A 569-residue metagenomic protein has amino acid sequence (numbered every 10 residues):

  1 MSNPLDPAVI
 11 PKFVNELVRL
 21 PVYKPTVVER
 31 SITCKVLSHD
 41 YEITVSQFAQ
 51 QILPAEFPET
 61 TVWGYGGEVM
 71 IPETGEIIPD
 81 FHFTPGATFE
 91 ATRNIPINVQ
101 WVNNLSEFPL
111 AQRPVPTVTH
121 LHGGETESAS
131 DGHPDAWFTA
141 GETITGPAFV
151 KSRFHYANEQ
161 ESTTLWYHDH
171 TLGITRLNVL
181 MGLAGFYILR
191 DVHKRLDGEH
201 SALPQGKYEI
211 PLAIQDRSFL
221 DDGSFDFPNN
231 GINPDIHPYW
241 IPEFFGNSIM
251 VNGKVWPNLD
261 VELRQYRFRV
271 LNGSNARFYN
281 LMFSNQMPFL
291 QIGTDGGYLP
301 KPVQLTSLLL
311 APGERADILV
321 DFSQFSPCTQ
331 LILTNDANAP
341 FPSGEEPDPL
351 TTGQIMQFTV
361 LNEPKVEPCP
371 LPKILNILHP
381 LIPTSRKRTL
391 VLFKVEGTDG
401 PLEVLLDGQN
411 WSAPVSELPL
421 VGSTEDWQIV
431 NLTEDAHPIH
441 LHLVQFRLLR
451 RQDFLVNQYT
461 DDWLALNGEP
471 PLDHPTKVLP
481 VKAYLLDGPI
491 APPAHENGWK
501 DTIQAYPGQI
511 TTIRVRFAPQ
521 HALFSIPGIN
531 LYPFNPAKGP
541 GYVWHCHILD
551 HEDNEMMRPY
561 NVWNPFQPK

Functional and structural regions predicted by a protein language model:
M1-A311, R315-L319, F341, L350-T398 (+7 more regions): Histidine-centered copper-binding motifs that mark active-site loops of extracellular/periplasmic copper enzymes
N98, T164-W166, R267, Q330-I332 (+2 more regions): Short, conserved beta-strand segments of beta-strand-rich sandwich/propeller modules, principally
S106-P114, F278-N280, S326-Q330, A436-H440 (+1 more regions): Short, Lys/Arg- and Gly-enriched loop/turn segments at beta-strand edges
Q160-E161, S323-P327: Surface-exposed, short loops/turns at beta-strand junctions within beta-sandwich domains
S224, E345, R451-D453: Outer-membrane beta-barrel and related beta-rich outer-membrane complex signature in Gram-negative bacteria
F325-T359, L523, P527-E555: Terminal connector regions
H379-P380, R386-L448, D453, G468-L479 (+4 more regions): C-terminal substrate/ligand-recognition segments
